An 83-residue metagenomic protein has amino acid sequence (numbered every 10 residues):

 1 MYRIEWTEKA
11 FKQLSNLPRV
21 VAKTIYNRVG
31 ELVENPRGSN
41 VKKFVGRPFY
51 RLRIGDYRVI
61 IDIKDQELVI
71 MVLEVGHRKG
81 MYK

Functional and structural regions predicted by a protein language model:
M1-K23, I54, D62-K83: Enriched for short, Lys/Arg-rich terminal
N27-L52: A short, surface-exposed loop/turn module that caps and links secondary-structure elements
